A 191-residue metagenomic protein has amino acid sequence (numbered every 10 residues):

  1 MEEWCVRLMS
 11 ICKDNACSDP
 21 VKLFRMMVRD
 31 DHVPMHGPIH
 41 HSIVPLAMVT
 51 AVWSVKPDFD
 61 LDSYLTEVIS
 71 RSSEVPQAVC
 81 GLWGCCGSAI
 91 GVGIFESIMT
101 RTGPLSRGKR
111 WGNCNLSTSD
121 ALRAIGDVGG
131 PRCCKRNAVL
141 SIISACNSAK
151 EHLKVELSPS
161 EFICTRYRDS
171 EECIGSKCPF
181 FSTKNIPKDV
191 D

Functional and structural regions predicted by a protein language model:
M1-D14: N-terminal juxtadomain amphipathic helix that follows a signal peptide/anchor or precedes a small N-terminal auxiliary
M1-W4, F162-D191: Cys/His-rich short segments
C12, C86, C133-C134, C164 (+2 more regions): Disulfide-bonded cysteines in secreted/extracellular proteins and peptides
C12-L46, P131, C164: Polybasic, low-complexity association/targeting segments
S42-D58, D62-N115: Conserved mixed alpha/beta catalytic, RNA-binding, or beta-rich assembly cores of soluble enzyme, regulatory
D60-Y64, V128-R136, K150-E161: Flexible, glycine/charged-enriched surface loops at secondary-structure junctions
V68-G81, N113-G129, C164-C173: Short, mixed-charge aromatic SLiMs
T100, P104-K150: A structural-propensity feature for long, helix-poor, extended segments
